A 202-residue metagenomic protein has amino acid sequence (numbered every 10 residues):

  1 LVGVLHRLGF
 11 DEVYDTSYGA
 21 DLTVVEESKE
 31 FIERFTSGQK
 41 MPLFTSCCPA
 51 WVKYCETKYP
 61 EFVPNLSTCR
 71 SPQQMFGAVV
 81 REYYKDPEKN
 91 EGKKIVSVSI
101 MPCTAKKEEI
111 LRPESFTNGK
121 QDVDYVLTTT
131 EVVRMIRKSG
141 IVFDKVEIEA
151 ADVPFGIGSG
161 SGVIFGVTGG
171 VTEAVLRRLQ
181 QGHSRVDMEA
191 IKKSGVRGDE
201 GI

Functional and structural regions predicted by a protein language model:
L1-I202: Iron-sulfur-associated redox domains of electron-transfer enzymes in respiratory and anaerobic energy metabolism
